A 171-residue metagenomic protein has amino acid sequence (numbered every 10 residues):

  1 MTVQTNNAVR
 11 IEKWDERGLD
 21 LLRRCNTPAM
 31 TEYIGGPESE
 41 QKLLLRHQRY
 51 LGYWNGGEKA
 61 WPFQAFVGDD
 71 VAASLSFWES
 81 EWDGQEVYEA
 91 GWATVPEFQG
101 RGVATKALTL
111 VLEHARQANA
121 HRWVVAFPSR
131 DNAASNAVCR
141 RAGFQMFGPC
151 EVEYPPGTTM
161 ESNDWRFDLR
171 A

Functional and structural regions predicted by a protein language model:
M1-P28, E32-Y33, P62-A171: Acyl-donor (CoA/ACP) binding surface of acyl/acetyltransferases
M30-R49: Conserved GNAT-fold acetyl-CoA-binding loop/helix
E38-K42, W61, D131: Short, conserved alpha-helical segments within structured domains
Q48-Y50, V111-L112: Short, well-ordered amphipathic alpha-helices
G52-E58: Short loop/turn motifs at secondary-structure junctions and domain boundaries
